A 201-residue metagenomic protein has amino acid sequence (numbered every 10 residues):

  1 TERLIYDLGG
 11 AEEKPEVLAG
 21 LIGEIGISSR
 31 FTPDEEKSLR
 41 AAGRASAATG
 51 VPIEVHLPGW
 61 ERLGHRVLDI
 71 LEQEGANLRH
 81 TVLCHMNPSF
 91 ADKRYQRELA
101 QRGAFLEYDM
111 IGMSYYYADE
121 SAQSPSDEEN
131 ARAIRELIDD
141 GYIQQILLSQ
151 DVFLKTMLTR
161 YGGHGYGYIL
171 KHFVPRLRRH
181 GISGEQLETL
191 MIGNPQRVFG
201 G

Functional and structural regions predicted by a protein language model:
T1-P52, F105, I111: Active-site gating/metal-coordination segments in enzymes
P33-E36, W60-G75, D92-A100: Distinct, well-ordered alpha-helical segments
S46, L106, D151, L187 (+1 more regions): Divalent metal-coordination and catalytic microenvironments
T49-P52, E72-R79, E98-E107, Q144: Glycine-enriched alpha-helix->loop->beta-strand junction motifs that scaffold or abut catalytic
P52-G59, H80-P88: Catalytic beta/alpha-barrel core
L83-K93, G112-R135: Active-site glycine- and acidic-residue-rich loops that bind and position anionic ligands or nucleotide-like cofactors
G141-G163, L187: Short acidic/histidine-rich active-site segments
Y168-G201: Mid-to-C-terminal alpha-helical segments outside catalytic/metal-binding sites
